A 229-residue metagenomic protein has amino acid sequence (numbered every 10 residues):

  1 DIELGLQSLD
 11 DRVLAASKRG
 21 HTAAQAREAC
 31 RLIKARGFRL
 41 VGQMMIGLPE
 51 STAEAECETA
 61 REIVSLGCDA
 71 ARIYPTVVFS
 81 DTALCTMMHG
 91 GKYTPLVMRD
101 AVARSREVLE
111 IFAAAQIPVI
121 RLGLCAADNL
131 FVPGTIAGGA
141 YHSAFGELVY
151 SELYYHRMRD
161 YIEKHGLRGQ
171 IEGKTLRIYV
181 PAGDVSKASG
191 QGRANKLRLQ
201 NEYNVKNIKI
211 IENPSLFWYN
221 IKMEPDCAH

Functional and structural regions predicted by a protein language model:
D1-V41, M45-T76, S80-R99: Conserved non-cysteine loop/helix-boundary elements of the Radical SAM core domain that shape
A83, G90-H229: Auxiliary Fe-S-binding modules of radical SAM enzymes
